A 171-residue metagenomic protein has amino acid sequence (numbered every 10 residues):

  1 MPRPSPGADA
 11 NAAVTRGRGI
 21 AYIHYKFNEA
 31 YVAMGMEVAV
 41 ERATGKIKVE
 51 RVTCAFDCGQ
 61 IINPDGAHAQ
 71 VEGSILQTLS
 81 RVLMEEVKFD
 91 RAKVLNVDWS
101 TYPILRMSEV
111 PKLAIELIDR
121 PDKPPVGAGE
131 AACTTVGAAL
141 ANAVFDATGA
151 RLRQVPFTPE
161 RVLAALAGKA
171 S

Functional and structural regions predicted by a protein language model:
M1-S171: Cofactor-binding beta-sheet edge motifs in enzyme active sites
